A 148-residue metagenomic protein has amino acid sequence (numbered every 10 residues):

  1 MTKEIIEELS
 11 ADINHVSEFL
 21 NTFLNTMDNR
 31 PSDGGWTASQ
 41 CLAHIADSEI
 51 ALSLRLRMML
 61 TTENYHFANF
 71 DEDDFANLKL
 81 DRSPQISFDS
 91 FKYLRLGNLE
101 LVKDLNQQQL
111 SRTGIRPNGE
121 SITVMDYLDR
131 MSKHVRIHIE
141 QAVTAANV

Functional and structural regions predicted by a protein language model:
M1-E7, L52-R95, S111, A146-V148: Short, helix-capping/interhelical loops that line the mouth of catalytic, cofactor-, or ligand-binding pockets
T2-G34: Long, hydrophobic N-terminal alpha-helical segment
I6-L9, I13, A38, P84-F91 (+1 more regions): Hydrophobic packing residues in well-ordered alpha-helices of helical domains and bundles
I13-L24, I50-S53, R57, K92-N106 (+2 more regions): Structural signal for well-ordered, non-membrane alpha-helices
T26-E72, T113-V148: Short, contiguous alpha-helical
N106-T113: Transmembrane alpha-helical segments of integral membrane proteins
